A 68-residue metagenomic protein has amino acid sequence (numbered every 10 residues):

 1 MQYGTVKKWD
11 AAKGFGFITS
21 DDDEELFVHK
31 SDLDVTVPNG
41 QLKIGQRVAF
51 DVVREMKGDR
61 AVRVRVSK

Functional and structural regions predicted by a protein language model:
M1-A12: Structural detector for short beta-strands of small beta-barrel domains
Y3, E25-F27, R47: Well-ordered beta-strand positions in beta-sheet-rich domains
D10, D21, R54-M56: A generic beta-sheet turn/junction motif
K13-I18: Short aromatic-glycine-enriched beta-strand elements
E25-P38: Beta-strand/loop nucleic-acid-binding surfaces
T36-A49: Short nucleic-acid-contacting surface segments enriched for D/E, G, S/T with interspersed K/R
V53-K68: OB-fold/S1-family single-stranded nucleic acid-binding modules
